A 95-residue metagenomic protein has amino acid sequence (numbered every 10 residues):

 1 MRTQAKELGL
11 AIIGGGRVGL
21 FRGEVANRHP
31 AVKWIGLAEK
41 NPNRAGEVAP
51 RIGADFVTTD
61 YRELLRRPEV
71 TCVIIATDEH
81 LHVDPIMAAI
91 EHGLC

Functional and structural regions predicted by a protein language model:
M1-I52: N-terminal Rossmann-like dinucleotide-binding module
I52-C95: Beta-loop-alpha module in the N-terminal Rossmann-like domain of NAD(P)-dependent dehydrogenases, especially those
